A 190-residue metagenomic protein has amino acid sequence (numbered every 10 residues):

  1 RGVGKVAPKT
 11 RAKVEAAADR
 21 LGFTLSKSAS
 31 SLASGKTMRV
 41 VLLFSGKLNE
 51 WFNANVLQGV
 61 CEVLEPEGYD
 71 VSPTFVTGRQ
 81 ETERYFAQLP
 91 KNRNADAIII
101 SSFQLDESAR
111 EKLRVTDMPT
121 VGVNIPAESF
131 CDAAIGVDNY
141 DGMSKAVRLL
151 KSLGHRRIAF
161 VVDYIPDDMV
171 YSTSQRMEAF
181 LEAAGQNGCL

Functional and structural regions predicted by a protein language model:
R1-M38: N-terminal helix-turn-helix DNA-binding module of bacterial transcription factors
A16-R20, V41, G59-S72, V115-G122 (+1 more regions): Bacterial carbohydrate/catabolite-sensing allosteric modules
F23, T77-E81, S101-D106: Short beta->alpha connector loops
L25, S34-L48, E67-Y69: Interdomain hinge and pocket-entrance segments immediately C-terminal to HTH DNA-binding domains
A33, P90-K91, K151-G154: Non-catalytic positions within long, well-ordered alpha-helices that form the structural scaffold/packing of enzyme
L42-L43, N94-S102, A159-V162: Periplasmic-binding protein-like
F44-E62: N-terminal winged-helix
D70-N92, M143: Structural motif
